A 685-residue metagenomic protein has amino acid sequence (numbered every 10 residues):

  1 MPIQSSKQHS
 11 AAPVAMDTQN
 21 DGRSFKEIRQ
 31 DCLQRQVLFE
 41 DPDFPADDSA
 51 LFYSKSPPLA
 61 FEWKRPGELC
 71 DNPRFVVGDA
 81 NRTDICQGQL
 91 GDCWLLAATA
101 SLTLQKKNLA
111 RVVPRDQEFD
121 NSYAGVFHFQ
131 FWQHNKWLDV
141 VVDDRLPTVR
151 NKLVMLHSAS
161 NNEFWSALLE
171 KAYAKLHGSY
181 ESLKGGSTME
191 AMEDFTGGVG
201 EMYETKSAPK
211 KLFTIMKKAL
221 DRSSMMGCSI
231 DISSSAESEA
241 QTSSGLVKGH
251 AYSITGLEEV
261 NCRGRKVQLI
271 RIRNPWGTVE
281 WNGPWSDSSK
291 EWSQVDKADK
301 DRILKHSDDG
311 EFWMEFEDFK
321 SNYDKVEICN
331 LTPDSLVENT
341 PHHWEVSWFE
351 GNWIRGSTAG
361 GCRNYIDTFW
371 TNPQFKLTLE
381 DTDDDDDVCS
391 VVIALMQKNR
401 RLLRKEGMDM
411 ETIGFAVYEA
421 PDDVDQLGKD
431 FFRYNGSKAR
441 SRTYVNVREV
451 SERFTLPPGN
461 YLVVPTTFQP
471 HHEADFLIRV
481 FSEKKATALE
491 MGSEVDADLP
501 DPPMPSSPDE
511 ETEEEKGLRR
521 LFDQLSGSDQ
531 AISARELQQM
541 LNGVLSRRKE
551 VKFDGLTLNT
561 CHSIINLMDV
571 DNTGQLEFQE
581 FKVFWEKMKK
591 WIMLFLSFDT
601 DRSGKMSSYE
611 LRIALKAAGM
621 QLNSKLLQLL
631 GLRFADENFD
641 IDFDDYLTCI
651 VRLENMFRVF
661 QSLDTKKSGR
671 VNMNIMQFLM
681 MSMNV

Functional and structural regions predicted by a protein language model:
M1-S563, V570-N572, F578-K582, E586-M593 (+4 more regions): Structured alpha-helical subdomains that flank or immediately precede key functional sites
E577, S607: Extracytoplasmic Gram-positive cell-surface binding/anchoring modules and repeats
L596: Inter-heme linker and motif-flanking segments adjacent to c-type heme-binding CXXCH motifs in c-type cytochromes
T600: Short, conserved catalytic or interaction motifs in soluble domains
S603: A contiguous pocket-lining binding segment that forms or flanks enzyme active sites
